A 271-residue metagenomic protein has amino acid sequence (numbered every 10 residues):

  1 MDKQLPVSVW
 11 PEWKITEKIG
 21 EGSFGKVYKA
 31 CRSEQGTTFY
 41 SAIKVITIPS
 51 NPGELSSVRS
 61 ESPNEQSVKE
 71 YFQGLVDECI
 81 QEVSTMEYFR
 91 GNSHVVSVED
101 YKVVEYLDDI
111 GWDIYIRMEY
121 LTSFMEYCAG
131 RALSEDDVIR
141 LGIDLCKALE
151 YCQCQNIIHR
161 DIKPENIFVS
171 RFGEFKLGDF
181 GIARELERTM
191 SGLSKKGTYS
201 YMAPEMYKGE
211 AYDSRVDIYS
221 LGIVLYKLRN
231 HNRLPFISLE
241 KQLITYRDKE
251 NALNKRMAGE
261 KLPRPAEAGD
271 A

Functional and structural regions predicted by a protein language model:
S97-G111: Short beta-strand micro-motifs within the conserved protein kinase catalytic domain, predominantly in the N-lobe
D109-F124: Conserved short submotifs of the Hanks-type protein kinase catalytic core that shape the nucleotide-binding pocket
L141-G142: Activation segment signature within eukaryotic-like protein kinase domains
Q153-V169: Catalytic-loop of the protein kinase fold
G192-M206: Conserved activation segment of eukaryotic-like protein kinases, specifically the C-terminal portion of the activation
D217: Conserved catalytic-loop aspartate of Hanks-type protein kinases
